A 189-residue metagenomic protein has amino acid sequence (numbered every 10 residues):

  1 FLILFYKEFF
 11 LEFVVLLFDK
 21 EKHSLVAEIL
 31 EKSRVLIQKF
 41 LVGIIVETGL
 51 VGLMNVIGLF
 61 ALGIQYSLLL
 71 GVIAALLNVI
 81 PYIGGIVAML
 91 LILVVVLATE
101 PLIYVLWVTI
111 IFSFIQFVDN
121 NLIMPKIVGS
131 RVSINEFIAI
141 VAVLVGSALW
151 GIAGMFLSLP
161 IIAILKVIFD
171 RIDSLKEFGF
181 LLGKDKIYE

Functional and structural regions predicted by a protein language model:
F1-L25: Cytosol/matrix-facing ends of alpha-helical transmembrane segments
L25-K32: Membrane-interface alpha-helices at helix entry/exit sites of multi-pass transporters
S33-E189: Alpha-helical transmembrane segments and their immediate boundary loops in multipass inner-membrane proteins
